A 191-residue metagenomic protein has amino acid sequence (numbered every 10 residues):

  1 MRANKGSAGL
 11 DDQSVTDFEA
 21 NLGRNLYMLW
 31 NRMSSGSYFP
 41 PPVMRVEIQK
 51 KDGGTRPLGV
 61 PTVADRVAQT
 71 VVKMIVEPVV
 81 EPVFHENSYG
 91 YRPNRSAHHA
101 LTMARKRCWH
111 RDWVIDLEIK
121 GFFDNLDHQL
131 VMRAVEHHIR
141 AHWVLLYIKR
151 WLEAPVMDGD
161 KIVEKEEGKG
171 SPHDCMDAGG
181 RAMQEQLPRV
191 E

Functional and structural regions predicted by a protein language model:
M1-D17, M74-G90: Charged boundary/loop elements
S7, D17-P40: Amphipathic alpha-helical blocks
R32-E47, K51, V83-E191: Conserved polymerase palm-domain catalytic core
P57-L58, T62: Conserved phosphate-binding loops in nucleotide/dinucleotide-binding enzymes
V63-V71, R105: Duplex nucleic acid-engaging cores and interfaces of nucleic-acid transaction enzymes
V71-V72, V131: PAPS/PAP-binding and catalytic site of the sulfotransferase fold
K73, E77, T102-R105: A broadly conserved amphipathic alpha-helix scaffold signal in soluble, globular proteins
